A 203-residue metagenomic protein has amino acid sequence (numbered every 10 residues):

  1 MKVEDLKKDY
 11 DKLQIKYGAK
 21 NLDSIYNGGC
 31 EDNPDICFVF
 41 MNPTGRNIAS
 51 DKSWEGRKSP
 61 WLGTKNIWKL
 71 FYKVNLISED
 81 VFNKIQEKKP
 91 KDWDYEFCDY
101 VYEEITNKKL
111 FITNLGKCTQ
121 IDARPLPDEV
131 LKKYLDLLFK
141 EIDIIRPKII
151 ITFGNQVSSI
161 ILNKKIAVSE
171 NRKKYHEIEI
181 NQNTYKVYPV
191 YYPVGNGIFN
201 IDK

Functional and structural regions predicted by a protein language model:
M1-I149, N155-S169, Y185-I198: A polyanion-binding, active-site-adjacent surface
S169-H176: Catalytic phosphate/metal-binding cores of nucleic-acid and nucleotide-processing enzymes, i.e., regions that mediate
I178-N181: Active-site-adjacent alpha-helix of alpha/beta-hydrolase-fold enzymes
I201-K203: Short, intrinsically disordered, charge-balanced linker/junction segments flanking boundaries in proteins
